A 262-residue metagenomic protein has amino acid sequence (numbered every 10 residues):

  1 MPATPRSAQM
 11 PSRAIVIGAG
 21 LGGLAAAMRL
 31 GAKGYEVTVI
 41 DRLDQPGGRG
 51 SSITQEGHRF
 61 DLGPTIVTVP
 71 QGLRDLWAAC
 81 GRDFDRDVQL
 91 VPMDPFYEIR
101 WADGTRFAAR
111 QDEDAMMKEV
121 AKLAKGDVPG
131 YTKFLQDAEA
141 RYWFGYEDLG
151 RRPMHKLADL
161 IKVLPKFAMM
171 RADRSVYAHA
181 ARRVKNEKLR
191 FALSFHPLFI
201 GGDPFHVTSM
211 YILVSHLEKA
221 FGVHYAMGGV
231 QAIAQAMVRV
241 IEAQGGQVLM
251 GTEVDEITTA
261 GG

Functional and structural regions predicted by a protein language model:
M1-P11: Basic/polar N-terminal segments that are highly enriched at the extreme N-terminus, encompassing both cleavable
Q9-W143: N-terminal glycine-rich phosphate/pyrophosphate-binding loop and immediately adjacent elements
R13, K185, H206, A226-I233: Secondary-structure capping and boundary motifs in well-ordered enzyme cores
L24, K33, H179-R183, A192-F195 (+4 more regions): Generic, well-ordered alpha-helical scaffold segments in large soluble proteins
R42, T208-I212: Active-site-adjacent bridging/hinge elements
L62, V91, F191-L193, M250: General beta-strand structural signal in soluble alpha/beta enzymes
A102-V207: Rossmann-like flavin
L213-G261: Helical element adjacent to the flavin cofactor pocket in flavoenzyme catalytic cores
